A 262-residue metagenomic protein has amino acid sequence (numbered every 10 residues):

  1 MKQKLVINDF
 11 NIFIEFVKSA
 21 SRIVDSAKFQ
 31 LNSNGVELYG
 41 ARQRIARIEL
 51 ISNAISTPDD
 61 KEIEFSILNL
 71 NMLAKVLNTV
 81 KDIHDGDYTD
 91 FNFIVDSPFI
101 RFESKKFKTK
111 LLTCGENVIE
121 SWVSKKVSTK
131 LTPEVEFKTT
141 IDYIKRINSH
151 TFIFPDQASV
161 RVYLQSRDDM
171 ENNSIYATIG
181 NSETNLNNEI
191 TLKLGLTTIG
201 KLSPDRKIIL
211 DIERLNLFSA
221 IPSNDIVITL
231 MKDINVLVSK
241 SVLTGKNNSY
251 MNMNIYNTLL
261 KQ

Functional and structural regions predicted by a protein language model:
M1-S21, A27-F154, R161-Q262: DNA polymerase sliding clamps and clamp-related checkpoint/processivity subunits
